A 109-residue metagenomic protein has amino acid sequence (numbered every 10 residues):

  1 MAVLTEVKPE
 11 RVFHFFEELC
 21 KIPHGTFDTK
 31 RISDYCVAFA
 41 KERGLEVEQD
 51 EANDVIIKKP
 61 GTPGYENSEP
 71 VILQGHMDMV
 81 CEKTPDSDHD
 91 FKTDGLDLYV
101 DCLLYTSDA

Functional and structural regions predicted by a protein language model:
L4-C102: Acidic/His- and Gly-rich active-site-bordering loop/insert found across diverse amide/peptide-bond hydrolases
Y105-A109: Conserved small/polar residues in nucleotide/adenosyl-binding loops
